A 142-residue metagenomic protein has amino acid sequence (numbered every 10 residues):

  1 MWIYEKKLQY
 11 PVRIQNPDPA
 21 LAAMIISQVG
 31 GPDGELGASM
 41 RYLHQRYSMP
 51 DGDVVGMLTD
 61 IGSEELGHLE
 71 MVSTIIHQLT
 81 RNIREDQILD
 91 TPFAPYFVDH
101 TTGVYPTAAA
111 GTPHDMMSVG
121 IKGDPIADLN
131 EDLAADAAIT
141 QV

Functional and structural regions predicted by a protein language model:
M1-V142: Non-heme di-metal
